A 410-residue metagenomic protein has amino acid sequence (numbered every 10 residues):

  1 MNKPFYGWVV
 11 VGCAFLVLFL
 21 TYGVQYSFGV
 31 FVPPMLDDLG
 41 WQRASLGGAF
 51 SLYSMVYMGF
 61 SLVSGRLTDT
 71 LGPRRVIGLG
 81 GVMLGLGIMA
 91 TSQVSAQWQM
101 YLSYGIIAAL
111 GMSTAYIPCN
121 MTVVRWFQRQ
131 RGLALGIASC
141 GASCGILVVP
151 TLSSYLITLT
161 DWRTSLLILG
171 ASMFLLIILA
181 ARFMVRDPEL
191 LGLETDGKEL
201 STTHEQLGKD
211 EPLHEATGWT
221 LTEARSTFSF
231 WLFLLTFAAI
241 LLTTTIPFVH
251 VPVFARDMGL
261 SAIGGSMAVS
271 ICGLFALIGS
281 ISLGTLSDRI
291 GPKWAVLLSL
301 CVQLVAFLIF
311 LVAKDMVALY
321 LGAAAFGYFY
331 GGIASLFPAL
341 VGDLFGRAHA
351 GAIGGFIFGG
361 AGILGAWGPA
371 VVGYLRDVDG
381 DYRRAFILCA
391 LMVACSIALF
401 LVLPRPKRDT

Functional and structural regions predicted by a protein language model:
F28-V32, T222-S280, G368: Extracytoplasmic gate region of multi-pass secondary transporters
M35, S113-F127, G332-F345: Intracellular juxtamembrane helix-capping segments at the cytosolic ends of symmetry-related transmembrane helices
M35-L36, L67-T68, P150-T160, A255-R256 (+2 more regions): Interfacial helix-cap and linker-helix signal at transmembrane-aqueous boundaries of multi-pass secondary transporters
G59-Q97, S287, K293: Conserved MFS/SLC helix-loop-helix module at the cytosolic interface between two early adjacent transmembrane helices
Q93-S103, V312-L321: Helix-loop junctions at membrane interfaces in 12-TM secondary transporters
A142-L191: Helix-loop-helix hairpin linking two adjacent transmembrane segments in secondary transporters
L166-R182, R384-L401: Symmetry-related core transmembrane helices of the 12-TM Major Facilitator Superfamily/SLC fold
T244, G264, S270-L340: C-terminal transmembrane helical hairpin of 12-TM major facilitator-type secondary transporters
